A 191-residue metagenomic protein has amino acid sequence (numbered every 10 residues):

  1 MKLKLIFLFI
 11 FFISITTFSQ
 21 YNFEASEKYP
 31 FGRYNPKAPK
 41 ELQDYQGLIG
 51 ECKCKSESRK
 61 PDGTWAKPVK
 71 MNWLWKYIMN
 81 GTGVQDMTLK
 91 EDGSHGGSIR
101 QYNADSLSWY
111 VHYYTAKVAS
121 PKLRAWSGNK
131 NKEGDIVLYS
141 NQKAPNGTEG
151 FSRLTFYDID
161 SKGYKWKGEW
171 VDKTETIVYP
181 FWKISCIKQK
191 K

Functional and structural regions predicted by a protein language model:
M1-E24: Bacterial Sec-dependent N-terminal signal peptides
Q20-K191: Hydrophobic small-molecule pocket/channel-lining residues, especially in calycin-type beta-barrels
